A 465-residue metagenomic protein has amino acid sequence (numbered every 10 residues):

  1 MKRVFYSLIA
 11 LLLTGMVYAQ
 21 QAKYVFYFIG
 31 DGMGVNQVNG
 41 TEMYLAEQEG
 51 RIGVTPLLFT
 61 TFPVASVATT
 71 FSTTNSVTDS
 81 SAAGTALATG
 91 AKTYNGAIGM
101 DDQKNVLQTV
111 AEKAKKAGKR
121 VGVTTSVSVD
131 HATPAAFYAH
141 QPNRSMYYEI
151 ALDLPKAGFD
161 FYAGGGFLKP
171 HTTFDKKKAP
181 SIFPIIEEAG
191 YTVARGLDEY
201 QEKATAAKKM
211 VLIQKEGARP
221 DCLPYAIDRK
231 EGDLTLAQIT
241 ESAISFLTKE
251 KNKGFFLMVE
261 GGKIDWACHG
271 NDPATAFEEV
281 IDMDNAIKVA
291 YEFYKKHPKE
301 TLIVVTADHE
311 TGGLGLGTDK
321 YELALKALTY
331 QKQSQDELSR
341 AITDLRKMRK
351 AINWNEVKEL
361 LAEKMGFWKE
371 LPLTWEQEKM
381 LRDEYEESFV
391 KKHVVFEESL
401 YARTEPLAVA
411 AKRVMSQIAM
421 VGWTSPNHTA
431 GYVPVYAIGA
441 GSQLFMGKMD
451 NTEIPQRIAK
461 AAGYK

Functional and structural regions predicted by a protein language model:
V4-L13: Sec-dependent N-terminal signal peptides
L8, S128, G166: Residues that line or immediately flank small-molecule/substrate-binding pockets and catalytic motifs
G15-A19: Sec/Tat signal peptide C-region and signal peptidase I cleavage site
A22-G40, L87-A88, K92-T93, G99-D101 (+3 more regions): Mobile, glycine-rich extracellular loop/lid and propeptide segments that shape or gate substrate/ligand access
K23-Y24, M33-V38, M43-T85, H131-K465: A post-motif C-terminal structural segment
